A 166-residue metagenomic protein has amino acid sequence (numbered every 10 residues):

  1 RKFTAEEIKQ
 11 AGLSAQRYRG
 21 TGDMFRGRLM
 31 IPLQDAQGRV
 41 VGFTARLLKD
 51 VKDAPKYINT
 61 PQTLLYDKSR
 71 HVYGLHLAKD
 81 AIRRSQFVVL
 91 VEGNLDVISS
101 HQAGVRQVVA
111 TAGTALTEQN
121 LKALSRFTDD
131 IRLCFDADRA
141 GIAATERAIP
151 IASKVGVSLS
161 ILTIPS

Functional and structural regions predicted by a protein language model:
R1-I131, A144-T145: Phosphate-handling DNA/RNA-contact segment within nucleic-acid enzymes
L116-S166: Conserved phosphate-handling catalytic cores of large alpha/beta enzymes
